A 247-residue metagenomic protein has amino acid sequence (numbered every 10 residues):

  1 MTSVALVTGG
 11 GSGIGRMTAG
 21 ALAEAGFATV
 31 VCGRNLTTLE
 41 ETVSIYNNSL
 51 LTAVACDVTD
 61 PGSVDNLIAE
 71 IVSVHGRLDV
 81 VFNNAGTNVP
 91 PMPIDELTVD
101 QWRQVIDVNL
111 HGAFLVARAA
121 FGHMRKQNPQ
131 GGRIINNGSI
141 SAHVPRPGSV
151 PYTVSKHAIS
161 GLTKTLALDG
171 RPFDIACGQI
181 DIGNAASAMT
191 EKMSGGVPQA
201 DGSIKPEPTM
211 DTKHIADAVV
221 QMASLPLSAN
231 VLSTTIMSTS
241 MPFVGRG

Functional and structural regions predicted by a protein language model:
G11-S12: Conserved glycine-rich cofactor-binding loop
A55-L67, V99: The beta1-alpha1 cofactor-binding region of Rossmann-like NAD(H)/NADP(H)-dependent oxidoreductases
M92-I94, Q101-R103: Substrate-binding pocket helix/loop in short-chain dehydrogenase/reductase
A117, S155-A158: Active-site helix of classical SDR
A117-R118, K164: A short, exposed helix-loop element centered on a Lys and neighboring polar residues
S139: Residue(s) in the substrate-gating loop at a strand-loop-helix junction that position the organic substrate next
Q179-I180, P198-V244: C-terminal helical subdomain
